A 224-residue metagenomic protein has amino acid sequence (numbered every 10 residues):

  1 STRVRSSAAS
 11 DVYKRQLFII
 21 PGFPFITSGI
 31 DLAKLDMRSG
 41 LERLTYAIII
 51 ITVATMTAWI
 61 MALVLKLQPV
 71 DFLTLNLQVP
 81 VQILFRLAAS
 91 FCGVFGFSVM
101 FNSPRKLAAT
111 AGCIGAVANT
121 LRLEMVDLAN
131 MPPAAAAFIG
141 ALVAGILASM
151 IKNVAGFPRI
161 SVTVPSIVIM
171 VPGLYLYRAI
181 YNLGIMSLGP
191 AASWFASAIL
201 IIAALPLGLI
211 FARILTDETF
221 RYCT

Functional and structural regions predicted by a protein language model:
T2-A9, Y13: Single conserved hydrophobic/aromatic residue that forms the stacking wall/gate of nucleotide- or nucleobase-binding
R3, I19, M170: Short aromatic/basic micro-patch
S6, G22, G173: ATP/adenylate-binding site constellation spanning eukaryotic-like Ser/Thr protein kinases, ABC-transporter
D11, G93-F95, V162-T163: Short hydrophobic "helix-edge" motifs at membrane interfaces and signal-peptide entry regions
R15-Q16, T27-T52, V81-I83, T110-C113 (+1 more regions): C-terminal transmembrane helix-loop-helix hairpin of multi-pass membrane proteins
L17-P24, V53, C92: Membrane-embedded alpha-helical core segments of multi-pass
D31-F97: Membrane-embedded hairpin module used as a gating/binding unit in multi-pass transport and secretion proteins
L65-Q78, C92-R105, N119-N130, L188: Short juxtamembrane and helix-loop transition motifs at transmembrane-helix boundaries in membrane proteins
